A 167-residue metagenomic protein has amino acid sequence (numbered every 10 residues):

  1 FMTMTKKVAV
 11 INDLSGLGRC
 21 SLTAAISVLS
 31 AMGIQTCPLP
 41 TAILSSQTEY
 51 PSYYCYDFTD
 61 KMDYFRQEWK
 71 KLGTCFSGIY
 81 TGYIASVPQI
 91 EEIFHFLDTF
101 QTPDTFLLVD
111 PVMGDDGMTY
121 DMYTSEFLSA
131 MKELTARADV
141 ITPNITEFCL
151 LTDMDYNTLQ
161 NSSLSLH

Functional and structural regions predicted by a protein language model:
T3-V109, M113-D121: Conserved N-terminal subdomain of the carbohydrate kinase-like
D121-H167: Conserved phosphate/ATP/ADP-binding segment of small-molecule kinases
